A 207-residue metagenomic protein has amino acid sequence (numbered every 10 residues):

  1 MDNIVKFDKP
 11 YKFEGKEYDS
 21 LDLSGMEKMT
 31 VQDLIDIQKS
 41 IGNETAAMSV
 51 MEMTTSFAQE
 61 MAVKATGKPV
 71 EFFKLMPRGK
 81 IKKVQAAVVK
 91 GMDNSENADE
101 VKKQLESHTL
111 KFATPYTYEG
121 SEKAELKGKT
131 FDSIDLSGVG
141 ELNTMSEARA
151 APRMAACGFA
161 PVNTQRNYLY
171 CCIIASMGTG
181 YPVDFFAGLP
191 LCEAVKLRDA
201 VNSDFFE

Functional and structural regions predicted by a protein language model:
M1-Q32, D36-S40, A47, K64-A151 (+2 more regions): Charged interaction scaffolds used for protein-protein
N43-K68, A155-Y181: A short, charged
